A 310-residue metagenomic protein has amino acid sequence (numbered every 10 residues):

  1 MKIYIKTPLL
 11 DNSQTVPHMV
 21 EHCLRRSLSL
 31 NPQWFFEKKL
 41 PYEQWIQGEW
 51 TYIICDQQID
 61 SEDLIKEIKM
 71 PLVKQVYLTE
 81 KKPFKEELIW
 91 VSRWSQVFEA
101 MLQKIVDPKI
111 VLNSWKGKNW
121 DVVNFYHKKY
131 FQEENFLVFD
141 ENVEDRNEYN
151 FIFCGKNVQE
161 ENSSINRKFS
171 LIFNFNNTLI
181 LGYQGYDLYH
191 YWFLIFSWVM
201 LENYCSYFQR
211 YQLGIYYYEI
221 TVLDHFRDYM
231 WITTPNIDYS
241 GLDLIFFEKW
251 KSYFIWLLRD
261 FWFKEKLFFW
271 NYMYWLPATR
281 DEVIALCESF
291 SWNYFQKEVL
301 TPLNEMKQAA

Functional and structural regions predicted by a protein language model:
M1-V16, F139, Y149-S206: His/Glu-based metal-binding/catalytic segments typifying zinc-dependent metallopeptidases
K2-E67, Q75, E80, S197-L223: M16/MPP (pitrilysin/insulinase) zinc-metallopeptidase core fold and M16-derived inactive scaffolds
S29, F35-E134, V138-F139, D243-W292 (+2 more regions): Acidic/histidine-enriched segments that form metal/cofactor-coordinating and catalytic pocket/exosite environments
F36-K38, F173-W192, S197-P235, W250: A structural supersecondary motif
L40-Q44, M101, F125-Y126, R167-I172 (+1 more regions): Short beta-strand/turn micro-motifs at beta-sheet edges
D56-E62, E141-D145, T234-D238: Helix N-cap motif at beta-to-alpha junctions
F151-I165, Y211, Y216-I220, F247-L257: A generic structural motif
E298-V299: Nucleic-acid processing machinery
